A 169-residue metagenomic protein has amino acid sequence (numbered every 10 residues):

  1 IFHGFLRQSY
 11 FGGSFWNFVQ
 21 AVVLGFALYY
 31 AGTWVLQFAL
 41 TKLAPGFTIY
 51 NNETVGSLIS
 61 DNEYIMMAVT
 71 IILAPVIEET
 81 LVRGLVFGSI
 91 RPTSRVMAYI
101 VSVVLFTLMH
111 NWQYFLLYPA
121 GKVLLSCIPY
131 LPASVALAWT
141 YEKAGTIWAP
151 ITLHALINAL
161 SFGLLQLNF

Functional and structural regions predicted by a protein language model:
I1-R7, T140-A144: Structural signal for the C-terminal ends of transmembrane alpha-helices and the immediately following loop
H3-A74, F169: Juxtamembrane helix-loop-helix connectors linking adjacent transmembrane helices in multi-pass membrane enzymes
D61-F169: Transmembrane helix-loop-helix hairpins at the membrane interface of multi-pass integral membrane proteins
